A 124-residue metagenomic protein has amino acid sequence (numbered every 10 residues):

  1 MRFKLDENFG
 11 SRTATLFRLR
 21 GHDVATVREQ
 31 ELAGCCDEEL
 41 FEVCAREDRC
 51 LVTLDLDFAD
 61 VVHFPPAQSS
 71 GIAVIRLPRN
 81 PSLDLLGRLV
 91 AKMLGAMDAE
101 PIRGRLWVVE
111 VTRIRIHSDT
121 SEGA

Functional and structural regions predicted by a protein language model:
R2-V52: N-terminal first-folded block
E7, L54-L56, L77: Short secondary-structure boundary segments
S11, F58-D60, R115: Glycine-rich nucleotide phosphate-binding loop and flanking beta-alpha elements of Rossmann-like dinucleotide-binding
F17-R20, E39-F41, P65-Q68, R88 (+1 more regions): Short, glycine/charged-enriched secondary-structure capping and boundary segments
T26, T53, A73-R76, V108 (+1 more regions): Structural signal for conserved beta-strand scaffold positions within catalytic alpha/beta enzyme cores
A59-L94: Mid-chain, well-packed structural core segment of small domains
A96-A124: Charged phosphate-binding loop/patch that engages nucleotide di/tri-phosphates or the phosphate backbone of nucleic
